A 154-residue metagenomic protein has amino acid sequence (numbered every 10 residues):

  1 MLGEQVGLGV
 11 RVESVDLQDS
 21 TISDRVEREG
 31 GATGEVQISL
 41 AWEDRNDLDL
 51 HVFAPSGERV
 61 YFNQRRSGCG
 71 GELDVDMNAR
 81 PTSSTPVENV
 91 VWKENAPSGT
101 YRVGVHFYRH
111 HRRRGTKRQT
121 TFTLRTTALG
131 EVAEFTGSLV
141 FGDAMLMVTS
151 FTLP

Functional and structural regions predicted by a protein language model:
L2, V6-P154: Intrinsic-disorder/low-complexity signal
